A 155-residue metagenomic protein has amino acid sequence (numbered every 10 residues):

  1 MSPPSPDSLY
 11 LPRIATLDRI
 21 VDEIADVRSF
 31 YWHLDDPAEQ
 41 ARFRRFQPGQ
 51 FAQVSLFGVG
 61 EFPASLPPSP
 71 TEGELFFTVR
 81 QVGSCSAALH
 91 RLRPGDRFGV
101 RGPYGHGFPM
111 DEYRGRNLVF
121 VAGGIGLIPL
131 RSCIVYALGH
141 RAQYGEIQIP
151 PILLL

Functional and structural regions predicted by a protein language model:
S2-D96: Ferredoxin-reductase
S84-L155: FNR/FR-type flavoprotein reductase catalytic core
